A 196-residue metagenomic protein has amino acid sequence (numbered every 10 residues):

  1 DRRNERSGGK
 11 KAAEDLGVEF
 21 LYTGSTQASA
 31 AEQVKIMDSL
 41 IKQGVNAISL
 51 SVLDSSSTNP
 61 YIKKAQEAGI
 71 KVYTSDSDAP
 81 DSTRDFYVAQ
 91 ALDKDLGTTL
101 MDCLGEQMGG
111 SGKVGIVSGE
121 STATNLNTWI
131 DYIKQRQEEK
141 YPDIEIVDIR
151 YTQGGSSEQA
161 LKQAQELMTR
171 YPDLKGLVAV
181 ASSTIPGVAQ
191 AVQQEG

Functional and structural regions predicted by a protein language model:
D1-G196: A residue-level marker of the well-folded mature domains of exported/periplasmic proteins
